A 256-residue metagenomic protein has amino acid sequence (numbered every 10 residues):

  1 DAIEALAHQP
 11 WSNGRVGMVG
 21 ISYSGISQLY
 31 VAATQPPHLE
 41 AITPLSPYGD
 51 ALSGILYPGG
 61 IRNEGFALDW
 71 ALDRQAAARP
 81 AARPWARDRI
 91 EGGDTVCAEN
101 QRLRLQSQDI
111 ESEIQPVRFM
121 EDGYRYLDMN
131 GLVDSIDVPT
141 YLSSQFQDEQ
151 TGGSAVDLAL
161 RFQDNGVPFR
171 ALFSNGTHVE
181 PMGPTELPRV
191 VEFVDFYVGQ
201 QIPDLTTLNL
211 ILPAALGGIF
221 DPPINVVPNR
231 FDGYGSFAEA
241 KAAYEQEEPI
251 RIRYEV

Functional and structural regions predicted by a protein language model:
D1-G17, S22: Gly/Ser-rich "nucleophile elbow"/oxyanion-hole loop immediately N-terminal to the catalytic nucleophile in hydrolases
S12-G14, I136-Y141: Short, surface-exposed connector motifs at secondary-structure boundaries
V16, E64, L72-A76, Y141-Q147: The substrate-binding groove and active-site-proximal loops of carbohydrate-active enzymes, especially glycoside
G20-Y30: Glycine-rich nucleophile elbow surrounding the catalytic serine of serine-hydrolase chemistry
I21-Y23, T43-L52, N175-H178: Active-site nucleophile loop of the alpha/beta-hydrolase fold
Y30-S135, A242-P249: Accessory cap/linker subdomain of secreted extracellular hydrolases
P37, V138, S144, E149 (+1 more regions): Alpha/beta-hydrolase-fold serine-hydrolase catalytic core, especially in secreted/extracellular enzymes
